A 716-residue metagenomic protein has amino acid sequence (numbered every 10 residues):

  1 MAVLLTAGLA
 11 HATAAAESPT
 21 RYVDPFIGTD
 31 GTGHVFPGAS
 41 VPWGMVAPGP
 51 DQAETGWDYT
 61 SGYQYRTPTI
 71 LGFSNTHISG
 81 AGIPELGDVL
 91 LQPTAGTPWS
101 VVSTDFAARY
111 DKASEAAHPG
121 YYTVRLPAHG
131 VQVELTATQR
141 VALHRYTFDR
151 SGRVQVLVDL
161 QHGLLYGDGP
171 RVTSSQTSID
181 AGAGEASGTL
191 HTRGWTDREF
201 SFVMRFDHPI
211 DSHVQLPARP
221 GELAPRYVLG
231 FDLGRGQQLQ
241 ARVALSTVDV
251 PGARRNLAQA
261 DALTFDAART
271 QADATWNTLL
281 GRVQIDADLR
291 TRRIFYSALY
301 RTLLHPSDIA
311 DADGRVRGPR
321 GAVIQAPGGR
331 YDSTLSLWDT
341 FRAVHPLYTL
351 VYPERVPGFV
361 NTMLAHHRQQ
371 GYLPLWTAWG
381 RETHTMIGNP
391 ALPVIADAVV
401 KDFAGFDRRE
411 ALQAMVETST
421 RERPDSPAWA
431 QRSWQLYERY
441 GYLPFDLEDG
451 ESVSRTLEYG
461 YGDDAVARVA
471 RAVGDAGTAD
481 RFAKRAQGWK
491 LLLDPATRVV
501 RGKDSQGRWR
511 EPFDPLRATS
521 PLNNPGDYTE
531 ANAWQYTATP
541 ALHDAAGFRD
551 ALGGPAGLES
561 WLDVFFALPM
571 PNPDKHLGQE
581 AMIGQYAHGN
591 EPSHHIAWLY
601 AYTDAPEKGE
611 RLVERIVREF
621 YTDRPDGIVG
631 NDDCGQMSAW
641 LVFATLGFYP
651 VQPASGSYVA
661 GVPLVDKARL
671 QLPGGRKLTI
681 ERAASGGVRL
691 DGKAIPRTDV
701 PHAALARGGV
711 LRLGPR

Functional and structural regions predicted by a protein language model:
M1-G8: Bacterial N-terminal signal peptides
A15-H345, T349-P393, V399-L457, A470-L491 (+7 more regions): Accessory carbohydrate-recognition regions in carbohydrate-active enzymes
E458-G462: Hydrophobic, small-residue-rich alpha-helical packing segments that form membrane-like cores
R682-A694: Surface-exposed interfaces of beta-sheet-rich extracellular modules
